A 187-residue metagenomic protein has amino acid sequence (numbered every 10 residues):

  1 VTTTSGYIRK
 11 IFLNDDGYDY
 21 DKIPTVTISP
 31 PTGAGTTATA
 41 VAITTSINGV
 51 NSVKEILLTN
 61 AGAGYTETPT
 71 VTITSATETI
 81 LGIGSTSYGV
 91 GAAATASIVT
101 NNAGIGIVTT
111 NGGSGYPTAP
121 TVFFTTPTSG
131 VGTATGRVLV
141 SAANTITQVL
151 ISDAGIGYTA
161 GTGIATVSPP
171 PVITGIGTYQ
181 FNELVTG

Functional and structural regions predicted by a protein language model:
V1-G187: Conserved, function-critical positions that sit in or immediately flank catalytic and ligand-binding motifs
